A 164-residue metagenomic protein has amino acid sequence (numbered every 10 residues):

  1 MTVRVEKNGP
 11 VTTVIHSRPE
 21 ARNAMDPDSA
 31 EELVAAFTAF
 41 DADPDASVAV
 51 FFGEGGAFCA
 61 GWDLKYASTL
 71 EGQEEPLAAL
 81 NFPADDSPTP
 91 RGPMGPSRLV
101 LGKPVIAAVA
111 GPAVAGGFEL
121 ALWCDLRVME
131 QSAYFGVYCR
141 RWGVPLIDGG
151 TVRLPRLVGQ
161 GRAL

Functional and structural regions predicted by a protein language model:
M1-G56, S68-G72: Conserved CoA-thioester-binding segment of acyl-CoA-metabolizing enzymes
V14, F51, D63, L120-A121: Hydrophobic/aromatic residues within transmembrane alpha-helices of multi-pass small-molecule transporters
M25-D26, W62, E71, C139 (+1 more regions): Short, flexible helix/strand-to-coil boundary loops that buttress conserved ligand/catalytic motifs in alpha/beta
P27-D28, W62, E119, G149: Generic recognition of short, well-ordered alpha-helical segments
A30-E32, T38, L64-A110: An acidic, glycine-rich surface segment that forms the CoA-thioester-binding/catalytic face of crotonase-fold enzymes
G56-A60, K65, V114, G136: Short, active-site-adjacent cap segments at secondary-structure transitions
F58, L64-A67, V144, L154: Short clusters of hydrophobic/aromatic residues that line enzyme substrate/ligand-binding pockets
P96-L164: Crotonase-fold acyl-CoA enzyme core
